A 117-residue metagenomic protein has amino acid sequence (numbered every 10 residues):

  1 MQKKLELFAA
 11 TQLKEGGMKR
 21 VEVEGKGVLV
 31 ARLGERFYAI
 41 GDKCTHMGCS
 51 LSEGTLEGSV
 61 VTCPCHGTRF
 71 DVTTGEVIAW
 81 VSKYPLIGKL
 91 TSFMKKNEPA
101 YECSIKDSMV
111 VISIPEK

Functional and structural regions predicted by a protein language model:
M1-G58, D71, S92-K117: N-terminal pre-ligand scaffold of iron-sulfur
M1-K4, V81-G88: Short Pro/Gly-enriched beta-strand edge/turn motifs at strand-loop
C44, C63-H66: Short cysteine clusters
G58-P64, E76-P85: Short cysteine/histidine-rich metal-coordination sites, predominantly Zn2+-binding motifs
G67-T68, I87: Short low-complexity, flexible loop/linker segments enriched in glycine and/or proline with clustered acidic
